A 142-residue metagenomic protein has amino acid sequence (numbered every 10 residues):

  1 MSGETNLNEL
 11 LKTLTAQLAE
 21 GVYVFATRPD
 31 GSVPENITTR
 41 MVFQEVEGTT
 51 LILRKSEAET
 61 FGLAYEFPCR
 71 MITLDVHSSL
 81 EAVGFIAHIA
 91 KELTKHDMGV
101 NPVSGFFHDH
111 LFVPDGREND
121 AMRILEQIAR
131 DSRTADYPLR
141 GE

Functional and structural regions predicted by a protein language model:
M1-K91, E126, S132, R140-E142: Regulatory modules associated with amino-acid/nitrogen control
T27-P29, S104, D115: Short, structured patches in soluble enzyme cores that scaffold and shape functional sites
T38, D97-P102: A short linear hydrophobic-aromatic micro-motif
K55-A58, P114-N119: Helix N-cap motif at beta-to-alpha junctions
T94-K95, G116: Short, low-order "capping/linker" segments at domain edges
H96, I128: Conserved dinucleotide-binding and phosphotransfer motif residues
F106-H108, F112, R117, Y137-R140: Structural preference for solvent-exposed beta-strand-turn elements and adjacent flexible terminal/loop segments within
